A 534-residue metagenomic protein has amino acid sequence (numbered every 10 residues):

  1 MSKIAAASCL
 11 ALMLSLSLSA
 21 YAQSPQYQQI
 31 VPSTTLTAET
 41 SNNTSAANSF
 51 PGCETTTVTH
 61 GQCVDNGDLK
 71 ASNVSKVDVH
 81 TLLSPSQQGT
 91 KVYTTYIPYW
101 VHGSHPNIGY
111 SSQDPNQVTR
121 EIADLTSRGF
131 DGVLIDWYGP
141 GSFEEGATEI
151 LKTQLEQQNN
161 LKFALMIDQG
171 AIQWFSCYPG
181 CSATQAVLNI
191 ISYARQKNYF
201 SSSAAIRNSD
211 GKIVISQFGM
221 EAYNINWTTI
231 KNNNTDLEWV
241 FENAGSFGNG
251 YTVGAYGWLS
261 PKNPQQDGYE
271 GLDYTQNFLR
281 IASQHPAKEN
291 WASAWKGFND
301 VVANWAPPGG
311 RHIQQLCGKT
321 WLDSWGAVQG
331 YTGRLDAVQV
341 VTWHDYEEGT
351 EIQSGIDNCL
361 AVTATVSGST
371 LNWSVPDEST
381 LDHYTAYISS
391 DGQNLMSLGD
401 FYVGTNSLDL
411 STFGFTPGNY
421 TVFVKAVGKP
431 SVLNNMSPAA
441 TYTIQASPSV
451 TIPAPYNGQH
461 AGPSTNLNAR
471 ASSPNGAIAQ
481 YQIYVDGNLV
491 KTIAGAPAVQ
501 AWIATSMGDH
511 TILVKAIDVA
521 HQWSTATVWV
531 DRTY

Functional and structural regions predicted by a protein language model:
M1-S8: Bacterial N-terminal signal peptides that target proteins for export
S8-S17: Bacterial N-terminal signal peptides
A20-A22: Boundary at the C-terminal end of the N-terminal hydrophobic targeting segment
P25-E39: N-terminal propeptides/low-complexity segments immediately following signal peptides in secreted or periplasmic proteins
L36, T40-A446: Glycan-processing catalytic domains of CAZymes
T385-F415, A446-Y534: Long, low-complexity serine/threonine/glycine- and acidic-rich segments characteristic of extracellular
